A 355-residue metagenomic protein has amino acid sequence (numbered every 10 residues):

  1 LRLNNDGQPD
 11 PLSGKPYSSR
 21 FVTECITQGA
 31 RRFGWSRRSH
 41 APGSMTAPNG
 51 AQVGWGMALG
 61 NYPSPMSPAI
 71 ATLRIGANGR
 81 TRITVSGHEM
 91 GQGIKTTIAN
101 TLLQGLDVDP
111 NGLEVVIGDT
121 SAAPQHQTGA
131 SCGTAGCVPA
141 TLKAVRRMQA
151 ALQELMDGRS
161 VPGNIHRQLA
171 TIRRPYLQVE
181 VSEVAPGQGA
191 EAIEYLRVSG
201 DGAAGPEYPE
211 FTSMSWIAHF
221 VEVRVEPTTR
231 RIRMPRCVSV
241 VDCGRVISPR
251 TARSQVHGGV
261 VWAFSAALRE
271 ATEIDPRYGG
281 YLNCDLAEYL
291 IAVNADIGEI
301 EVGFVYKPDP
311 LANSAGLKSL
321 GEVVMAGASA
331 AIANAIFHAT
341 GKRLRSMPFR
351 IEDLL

Functional and structural regions predicted by a protein language model:
L1-A51, W55, T101-L355: C-terminal catalytic domains of large/alpha subunits in multi-subunit enzymes
G54-R80, V85, Q92, P206: Conserved beta-alpha junction segments in alpha/beta enzyme cores
G60, R74, T84-S86, R224 (+2 more regions): Residue-level recognition of well-ordered beta-strand positions that form the cores of beta-sheet-rich folds across
G87-E89, C243-G244: A generic structural motif
H88-M90, E322-V323: A short, ordered amphipathic alpha-helix with a cationic face
Q92-K95, A328: Short acidic alpha-helix initiation/capping motifs at coil-to-helix transition points, especially at protein N-termini
I94-L102: Thiamine diphosphate
